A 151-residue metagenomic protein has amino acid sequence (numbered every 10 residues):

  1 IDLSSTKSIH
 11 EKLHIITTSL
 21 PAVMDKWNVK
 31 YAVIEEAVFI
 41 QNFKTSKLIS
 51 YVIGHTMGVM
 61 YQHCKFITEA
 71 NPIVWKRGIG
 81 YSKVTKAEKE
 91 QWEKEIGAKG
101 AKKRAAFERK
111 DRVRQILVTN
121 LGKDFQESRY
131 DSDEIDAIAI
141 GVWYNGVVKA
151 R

Functional and structural regions predicted by a protein language model:
I1-R151: Phosphate- and other anionic-substrate recognition elements at nucleic-acid/protein interfaces
